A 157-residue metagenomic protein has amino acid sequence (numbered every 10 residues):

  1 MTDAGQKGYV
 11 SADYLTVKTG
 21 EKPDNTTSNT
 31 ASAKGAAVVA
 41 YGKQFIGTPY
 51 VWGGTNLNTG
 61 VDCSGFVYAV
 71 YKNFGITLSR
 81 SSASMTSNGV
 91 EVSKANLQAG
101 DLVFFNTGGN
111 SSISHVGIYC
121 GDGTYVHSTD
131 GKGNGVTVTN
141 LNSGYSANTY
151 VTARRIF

Functional and structural regions predicted by a protein language model:
T2-A33: Boundary regions of SH3-family modules and the immediately adjacent low-complexity/disordered segments in eukaryotic
Q6-G8, H115, V136: Short beta-strand segments
G20, K43-V51, Y71-I76, F105 (+1 more regions): Sec-exported extracytoplasmic/periplasmic mature domains
K22-G47, T55-G65, A69: Extracytoplasmic/periplasmic cell wall- or extracellular glycan-interacting regions that localize and scaffold envelope
T48-A99, N148: Catalytic cysteine-centered active-site loop
I76-N134: ...with weaker cross-activation on analogous glycine-rich loops/strands in unrelated enzymes
R80, S146-F157: Short, low-complexity, Pro/Ser/Thr/Gly-rich segments in the mature regions of secreted, periplasmic
